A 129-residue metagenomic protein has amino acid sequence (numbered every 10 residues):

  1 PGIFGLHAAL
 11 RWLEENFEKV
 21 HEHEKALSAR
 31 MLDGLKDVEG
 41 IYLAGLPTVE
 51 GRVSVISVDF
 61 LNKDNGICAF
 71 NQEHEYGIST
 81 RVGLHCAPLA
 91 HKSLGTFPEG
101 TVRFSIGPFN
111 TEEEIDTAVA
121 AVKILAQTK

Functional and structural regions predicted by a protein language model:
P1-K129: Pyridoxal 5′-phosphate
